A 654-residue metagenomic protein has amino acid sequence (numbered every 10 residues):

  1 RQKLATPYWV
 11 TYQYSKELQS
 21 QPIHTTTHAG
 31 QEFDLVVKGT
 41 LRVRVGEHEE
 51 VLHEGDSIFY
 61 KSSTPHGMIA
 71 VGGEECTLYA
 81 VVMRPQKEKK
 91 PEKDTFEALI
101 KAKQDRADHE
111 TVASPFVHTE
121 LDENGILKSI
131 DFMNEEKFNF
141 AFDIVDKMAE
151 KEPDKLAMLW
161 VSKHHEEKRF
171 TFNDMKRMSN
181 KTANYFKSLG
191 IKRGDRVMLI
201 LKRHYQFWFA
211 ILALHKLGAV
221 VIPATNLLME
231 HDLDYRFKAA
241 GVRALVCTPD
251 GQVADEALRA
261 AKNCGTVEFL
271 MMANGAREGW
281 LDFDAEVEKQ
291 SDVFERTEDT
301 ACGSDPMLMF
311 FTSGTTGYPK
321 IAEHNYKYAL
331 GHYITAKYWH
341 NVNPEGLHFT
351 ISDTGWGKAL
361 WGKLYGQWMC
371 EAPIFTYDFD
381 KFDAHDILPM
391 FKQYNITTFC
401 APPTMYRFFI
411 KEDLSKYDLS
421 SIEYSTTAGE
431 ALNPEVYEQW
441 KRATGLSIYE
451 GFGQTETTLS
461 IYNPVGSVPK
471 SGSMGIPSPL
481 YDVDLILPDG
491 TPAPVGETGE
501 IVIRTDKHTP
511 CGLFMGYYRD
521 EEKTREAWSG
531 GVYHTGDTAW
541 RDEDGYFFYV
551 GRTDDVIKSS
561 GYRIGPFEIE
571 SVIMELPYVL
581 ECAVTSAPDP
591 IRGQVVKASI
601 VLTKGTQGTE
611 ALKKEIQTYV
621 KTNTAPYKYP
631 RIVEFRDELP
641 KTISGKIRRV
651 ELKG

Functional and structural regions predicted by a protein language model:
Q104-D105, S188, L212, K216-A285 (+2 more regions): Structural core segment of the AMP-binding/adenylate-forming
P153-L156, M271-M272, E278, E288-F311 (+2 more regions): Conserved pre-ATP/AMP-binding loop-to-beta segment of ANL
D154, M158-L212, M229-D234, D284-E288 (+1 more regions): Conserved AMP-binding/adenylate-forming core of the ANL superfamily
K168-N173, D299, M307-G331: Conserved AMP-binding A3 loop
L201-K202, A219-F237, P249-E256, S352-T354 (+3 more regions): ATP-dependent adenylate-forming carboxylate-activation enzymes
L228-K238, L245-D250, F399, T505-P510 (+6 more regions): AMP-binding/adenylate-forming catalytic core of the ANL superfamily
A285, M369, I396-A401, I410-K470 (+2 more regions): Gly/Ser/Thr-rich phosphate-binding loop
L330-T350, T354-T397, E412: Conserved AMP-binding/adenylation subdomain of ANL enzymes
